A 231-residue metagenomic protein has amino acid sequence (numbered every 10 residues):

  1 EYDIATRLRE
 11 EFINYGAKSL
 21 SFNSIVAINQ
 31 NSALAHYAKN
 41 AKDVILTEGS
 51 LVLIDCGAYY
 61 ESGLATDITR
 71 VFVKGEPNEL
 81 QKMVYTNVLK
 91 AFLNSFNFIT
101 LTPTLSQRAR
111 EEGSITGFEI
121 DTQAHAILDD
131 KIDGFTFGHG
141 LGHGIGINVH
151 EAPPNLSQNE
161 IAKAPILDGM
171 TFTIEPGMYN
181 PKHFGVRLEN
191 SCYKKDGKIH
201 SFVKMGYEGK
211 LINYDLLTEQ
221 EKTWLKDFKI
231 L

Functional and structural regions predicted by a protein language model:
E1-T104, G113-L231: Active-site neighborhoods and metal-handling regions in enzymes and metal-associated proteins
